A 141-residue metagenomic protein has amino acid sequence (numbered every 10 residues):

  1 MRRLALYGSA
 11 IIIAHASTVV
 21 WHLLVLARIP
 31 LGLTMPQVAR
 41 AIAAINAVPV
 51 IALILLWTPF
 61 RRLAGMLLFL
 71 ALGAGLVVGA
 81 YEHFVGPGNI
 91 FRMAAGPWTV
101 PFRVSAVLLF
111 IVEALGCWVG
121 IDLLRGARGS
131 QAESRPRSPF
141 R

Functional and structural regions predicted by a protein language model:
M1-G32: N-terminal signal-anchor transmembrane alpha-helix
R2-I13, P59-L72: Interfacial segments of alpha-helical transmembrane regions
L4-A10, V104-S134: Membrane-water interface at the C-terminal end of transmembrane alpha helices
I13, S17, P36-W57, L70-G73: Core segments of alpha-helical transmembrane spans in multipass integral membrane proteins
S17-L26, L70-G88: C-terminal TM-helix exit segments that contain a strictly Trp-centered aromatic cap at the helix terminus
I29-Q37, A80-S105: Interfacial non-cytosolic loop connecting adjacent transmembrane helices
V50-G65, G126: Juxtamembrane helix-break-helix junctions at the cytosolic face of small multi-pass alpha-helical membrane proteins
E133-R141: Short, intrinsically disordered terminal tails adjacent to the first/last structured region
